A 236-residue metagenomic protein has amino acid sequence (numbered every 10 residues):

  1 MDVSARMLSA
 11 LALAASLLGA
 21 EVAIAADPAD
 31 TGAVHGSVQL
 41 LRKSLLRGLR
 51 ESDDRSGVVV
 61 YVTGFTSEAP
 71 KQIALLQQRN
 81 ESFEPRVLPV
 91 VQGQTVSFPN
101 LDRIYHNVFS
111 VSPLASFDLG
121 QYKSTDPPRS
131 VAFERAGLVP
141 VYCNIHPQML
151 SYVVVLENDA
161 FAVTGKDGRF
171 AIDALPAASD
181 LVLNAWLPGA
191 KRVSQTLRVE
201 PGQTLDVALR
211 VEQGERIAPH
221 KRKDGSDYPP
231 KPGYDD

Functional and structural regions predicted by a protein language model:
M1-L11: Bacterial N-terminal signal peptides that target proteins for export
D2, E21-A23: Detector for intrinsically disordered, low-structure N-terminal pre-sequences
S9-A20: Bacterial N-terminal signal peptides
A25-D236: Extracytoplasmic copper-binding redox domains, predominantly the cupredoxin/blue-copper superfamily
